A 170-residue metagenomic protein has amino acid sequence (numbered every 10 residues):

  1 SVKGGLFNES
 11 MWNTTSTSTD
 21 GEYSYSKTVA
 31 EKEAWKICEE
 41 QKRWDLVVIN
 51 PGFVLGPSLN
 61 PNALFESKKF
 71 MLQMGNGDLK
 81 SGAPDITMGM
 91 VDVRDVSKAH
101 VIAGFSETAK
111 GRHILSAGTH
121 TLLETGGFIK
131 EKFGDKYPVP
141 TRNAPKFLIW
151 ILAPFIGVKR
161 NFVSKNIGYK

Functional and structural regions predicted by a protein language model:
S1-L6: N-terminal Rossmann-like NAD(P)+-binding domain of SDR-like oxidoreductases, especially those catalyzing
S10-V47: Active-site Tyr-X1-5-Lys
T14-T19, N60-P61, E66-V91: A conserved pocket-lining segment of Rossmann-fold NAD(P)-dependent short-chain dehydrogenase/reductase
S26, M88-R94, H120: Residue-level signal for the nucleotide or nucleotide-sugar donor/cofactor binding architecture
E40-W44, G56-F70, A103-H113: Glycine/proline-rich active-site loop of Rossmann-fold NAD(P)-dependent oxidoreductases
N50-P51: Conserved SDR Rossmann-fold cofactor-binding beta-strand/turn motif
V54-G56, V96: Conserved sequence/active-site signature of Rossmann-fold short-chain dehydrogenase/reductase
S97-F162: Mid/C-terminal beta-alpha module of Rossmann-like enzyme folds, strongest in SDR-family dehydrogenases/epimerases
